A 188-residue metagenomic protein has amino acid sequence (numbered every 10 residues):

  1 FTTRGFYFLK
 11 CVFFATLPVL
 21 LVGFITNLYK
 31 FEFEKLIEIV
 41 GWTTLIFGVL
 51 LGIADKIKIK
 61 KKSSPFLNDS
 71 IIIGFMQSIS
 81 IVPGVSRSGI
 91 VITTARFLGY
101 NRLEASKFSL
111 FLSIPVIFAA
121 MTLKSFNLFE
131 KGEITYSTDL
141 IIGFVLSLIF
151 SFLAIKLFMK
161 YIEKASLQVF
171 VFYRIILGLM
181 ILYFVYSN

Functional and structural regions predicted by a protein language model:
F1-N188: Multi-pass membrane proteins that catalyze or facilitate reactions on polyprenyl-/lipid-phosphate substrates and their
